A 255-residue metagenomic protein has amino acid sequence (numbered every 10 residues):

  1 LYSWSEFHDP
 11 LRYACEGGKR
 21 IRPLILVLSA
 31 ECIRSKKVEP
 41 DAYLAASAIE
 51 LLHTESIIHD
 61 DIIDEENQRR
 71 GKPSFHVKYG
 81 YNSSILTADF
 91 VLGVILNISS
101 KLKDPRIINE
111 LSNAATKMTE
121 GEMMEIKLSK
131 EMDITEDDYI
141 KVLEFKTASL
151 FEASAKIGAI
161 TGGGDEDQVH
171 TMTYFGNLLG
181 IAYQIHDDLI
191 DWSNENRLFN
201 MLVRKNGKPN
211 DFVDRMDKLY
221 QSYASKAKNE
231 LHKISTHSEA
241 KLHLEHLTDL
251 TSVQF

Functional and structural regions predicted by a protein language model:
L1-I58, I62-V77, N113, E125-E136 (+1 more regions): Conserved N-terminal diphosphate/IPP-binding helix and adjacent helical/loop segment of trans-prenyltransferase domains
R12-K19, S83-S84, L143, M216: Solvent-exposed loop and edge beta-strand segments that line ligand/cofactor-binding and catalytic clefts
I21, D211-F255: C-terminal charged capping/lid subdomain of soluble metabolic enzymes
I25, I95, G121, A227 (+1 more regions): Residue-level signal for inorganic ion chemistry
C32-I33, I58-K78, A88, L96 (+3 more regions): Acidic, Mg2+-coordinating active-site segments of isoprenoid diphosphate-utilizing enzymes
P40-Y43, P105-N109, K141, E166-H170 (+2 more regions): Short, solvent-exposed positions on alpha-helices
L96-A115, F212-V213: Transmembrane helix-loop-helix
E136-K146, D214: A short glycine-threonine-serine/GTX helix/turn-capping micro-motif
